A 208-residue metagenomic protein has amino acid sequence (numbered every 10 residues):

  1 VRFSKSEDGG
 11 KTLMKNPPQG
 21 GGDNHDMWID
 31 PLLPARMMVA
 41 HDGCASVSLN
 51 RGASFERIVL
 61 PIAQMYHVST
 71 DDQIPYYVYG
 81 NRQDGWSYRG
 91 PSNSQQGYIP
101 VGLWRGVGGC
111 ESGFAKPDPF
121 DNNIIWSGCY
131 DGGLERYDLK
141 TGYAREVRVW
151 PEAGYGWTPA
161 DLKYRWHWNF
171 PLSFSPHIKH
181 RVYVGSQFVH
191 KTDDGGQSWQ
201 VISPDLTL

Functional and structural regions predicted by a protein language model:
V1-L208: Beta-propeller blade termini and top-face loops
